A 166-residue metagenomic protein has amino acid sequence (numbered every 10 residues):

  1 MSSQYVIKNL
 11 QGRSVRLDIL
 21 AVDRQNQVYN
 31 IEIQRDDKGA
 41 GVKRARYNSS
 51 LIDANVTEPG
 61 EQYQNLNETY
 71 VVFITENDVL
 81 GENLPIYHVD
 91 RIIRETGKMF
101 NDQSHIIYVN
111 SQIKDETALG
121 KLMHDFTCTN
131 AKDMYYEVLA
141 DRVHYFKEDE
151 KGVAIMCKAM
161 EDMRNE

Functional and structural regions predicted by a protein language model:
M1-H105, D115-T117: Accessory alpha/beta interaction modules
V22, Y29-Q34, G120-E166: Short, charged alpha-helical interaction segments and adjacent helix-coil junctions
Y108: Catalytic-site signature of metal-activated, phosphate-bearing donor transferases, centered on the GT-A/GT-A-like
